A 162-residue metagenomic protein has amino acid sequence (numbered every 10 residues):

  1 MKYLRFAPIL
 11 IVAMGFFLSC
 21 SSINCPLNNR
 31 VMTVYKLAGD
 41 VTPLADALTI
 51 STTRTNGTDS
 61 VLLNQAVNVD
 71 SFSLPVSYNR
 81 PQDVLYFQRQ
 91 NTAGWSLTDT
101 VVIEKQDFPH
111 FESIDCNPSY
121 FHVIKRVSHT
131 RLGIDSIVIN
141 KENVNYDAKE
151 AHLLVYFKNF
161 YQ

Functional and structural regions predicted by a protein language model:
M1-A7: Bacterial N-terminal signal peptides that target proteins for export
R5, Q65-V67, R131: Generic detector of solvent-exposed, compositionally biased contiguous segments
I11-M14: Alpha-helical transmembrane segments
F16-S19: C-terminal motif of bacterial Sec signal peptides marking the signal peptidase cleavage site
S21-L27, S71, P75-Q162: Extracytoplasmic cysteine-anchoring/structural motifs
S21-S77: Start-of-domain marker
